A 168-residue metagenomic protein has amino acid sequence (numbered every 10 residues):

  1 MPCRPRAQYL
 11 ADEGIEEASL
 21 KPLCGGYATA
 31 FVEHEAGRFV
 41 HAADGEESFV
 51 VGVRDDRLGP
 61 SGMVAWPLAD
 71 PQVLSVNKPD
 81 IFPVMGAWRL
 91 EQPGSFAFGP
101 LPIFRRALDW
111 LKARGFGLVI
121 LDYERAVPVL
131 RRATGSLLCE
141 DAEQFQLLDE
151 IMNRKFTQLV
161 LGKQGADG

Functional and structural regions predicted by a protein language model:
M1-S48, D167: TOPRIM metal-binding catalytic domain and adjacent DNA-binding surface shared by DnaG-type primases
A7-A11, K21, V127-R131, D149 (+1 more regions): Generic detector of well-ordered alpha-helical segments enriched in charged/polar residues, highlighting helical
I15-A18, G115-I120, R132-G135, E150-G168: Structural alpha-beta junctions
E33-T134: Phosphate-handling DNA/RNA-contact segment within nucleic-acid enzymes
I103, T134-M152: Acidic beta-strand-to-loop metal/phosphate-binding motif
W110, F145-Q146, Q158: Internal amphipathic alpha-helical segments of the cytochrome P450 catalytic fold
